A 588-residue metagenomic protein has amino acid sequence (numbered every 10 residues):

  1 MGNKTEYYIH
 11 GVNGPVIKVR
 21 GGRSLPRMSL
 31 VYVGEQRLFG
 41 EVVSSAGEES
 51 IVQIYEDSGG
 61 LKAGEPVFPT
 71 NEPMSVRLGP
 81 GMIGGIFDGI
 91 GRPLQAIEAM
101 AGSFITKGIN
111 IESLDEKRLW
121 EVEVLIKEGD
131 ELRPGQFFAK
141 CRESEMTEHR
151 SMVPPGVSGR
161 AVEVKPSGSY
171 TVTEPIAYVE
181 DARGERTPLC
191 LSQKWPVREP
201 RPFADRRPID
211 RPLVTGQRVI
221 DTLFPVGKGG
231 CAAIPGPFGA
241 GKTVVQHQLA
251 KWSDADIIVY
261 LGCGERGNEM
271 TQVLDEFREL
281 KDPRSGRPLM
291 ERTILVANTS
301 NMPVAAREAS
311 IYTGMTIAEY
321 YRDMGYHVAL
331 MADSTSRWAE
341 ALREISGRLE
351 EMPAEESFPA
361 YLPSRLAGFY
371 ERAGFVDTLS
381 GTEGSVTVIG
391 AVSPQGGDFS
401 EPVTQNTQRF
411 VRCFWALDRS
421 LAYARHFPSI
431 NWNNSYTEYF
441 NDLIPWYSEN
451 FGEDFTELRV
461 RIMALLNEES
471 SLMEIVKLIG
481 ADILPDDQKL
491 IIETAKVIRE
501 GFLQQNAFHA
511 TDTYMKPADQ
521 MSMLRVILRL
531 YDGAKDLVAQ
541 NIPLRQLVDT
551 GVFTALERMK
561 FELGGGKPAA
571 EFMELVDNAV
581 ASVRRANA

Functional and structural regions predicted by a protein language model:
M1-T106: N-terminal accessory targeting/assembly segments
P15-R20, S50-E56, E116-K127, R160-K165 (+1 more regions): Short alpha-helix capping/helix-loop boundary micro-motifs
G22, Q36, E72-P73, G91 (+4 more regions): Short, surface-exposed secondary-structure boundary micro-motifs
G40, G47-S50, E72, V157-A161 (+2 more regions): Metallocofactor- and cofactor-centric catalytic cores in central/energy metabolism, strongly enriched
S44-S50, P80-G91, T147-S167, T187-R201: Short, compositionally biased
A99-G156, T171-C231, V245-Q248, P283-M302 (+1 more regions): P-loop NTPase nucleotide-binding/switch module
T222-L223, G229-V552: P-loop NTPase catalytic core
V538-A588: C-terminal amphipathic alpha-helical interaction region
